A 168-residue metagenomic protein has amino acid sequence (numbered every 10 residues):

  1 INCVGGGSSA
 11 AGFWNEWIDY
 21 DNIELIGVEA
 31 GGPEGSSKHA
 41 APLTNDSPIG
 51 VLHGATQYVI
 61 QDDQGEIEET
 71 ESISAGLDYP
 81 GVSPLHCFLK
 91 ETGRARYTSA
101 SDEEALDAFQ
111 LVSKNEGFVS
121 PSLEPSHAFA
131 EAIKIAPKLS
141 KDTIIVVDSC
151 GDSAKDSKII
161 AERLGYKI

Functional and structural regions predicted by a protein language model:
I1-C3, T98, P121-E124: Glycine- and other small-residue-rich loops at beta-strand/loop junctions that grip anionic moieties
I1-S9, L25-V28, T143-S149: A short, small-residue-rich loop immediately preceding and capping a beta-strand
C3-W14, G35-S37, S126-A132, A154-S157: Short glycine/serine/threonine-rich phosphate/pyrophosphate-binding segments that cradle anionic phosphate groups
I18-E24, P137-K141: Secondary-structure transition/capping motifs at alpha-helix termini and the adjoining loop/turn into the next element
N22, G27-E116, E162-I168: Active-site/ligand-binding loops adjacent to catalytic centers
A30-P33, P125, C150: Short, ordered loop/turn segments at secondary-structure junctions
S113-D148: C-terminal structured "cap/appendage" subdomains that terminate the fold
V147-I168: Glycine/aspartate-rich loop-and-adjacent alpha/beta segment that forms the canonical ThDP
